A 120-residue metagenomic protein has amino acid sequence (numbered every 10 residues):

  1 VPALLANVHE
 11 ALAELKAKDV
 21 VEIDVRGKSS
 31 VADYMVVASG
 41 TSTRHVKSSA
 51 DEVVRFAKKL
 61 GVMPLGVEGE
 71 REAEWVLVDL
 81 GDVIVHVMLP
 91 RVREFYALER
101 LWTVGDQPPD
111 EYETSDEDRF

Functional and structural regions predicted by a protein language model:
V1-G27, R44-S48, L60, G69 (+3 more regions): Long, contiguous binding/interaction regions
A32-Y34: Short amphipathic alpha-helical segments
V37-S39, M88: Short hydrophobic/aromatic beta-strand micro-patches that form the beta-sheet surface supporting nucleotide- or nucleic
S49-V54: Short amphipathic alpha-helices in soluble, non-transmembrane regions that often serve as interface/regulatory elements
V78-L80: Active-site beta-strand termini and strand-to-loop segments that position acidic
